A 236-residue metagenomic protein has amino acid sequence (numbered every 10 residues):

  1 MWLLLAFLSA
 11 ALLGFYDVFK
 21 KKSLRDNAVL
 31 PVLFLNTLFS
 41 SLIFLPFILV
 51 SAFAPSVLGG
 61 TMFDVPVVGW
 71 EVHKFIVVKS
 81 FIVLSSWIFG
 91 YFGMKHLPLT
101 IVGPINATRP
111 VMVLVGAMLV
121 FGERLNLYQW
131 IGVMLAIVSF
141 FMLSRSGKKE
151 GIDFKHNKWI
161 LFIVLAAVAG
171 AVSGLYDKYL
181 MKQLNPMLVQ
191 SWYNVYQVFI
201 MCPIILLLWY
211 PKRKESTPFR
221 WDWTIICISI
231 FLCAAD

Functional and structural regions predicted by a protein language model:
M1-A11, V111-A171, K178: Juxtamembrane helix-loop boundary signature in multi-pass membrane transporters
M1-K20, R25-L30, L35-F81, W87-L97 (+2 more regions): Membrane-interface interhelical linkers
M1-W2, V50-G60, W70-E71, G116-Q129 (+1 more regions): Helix-coil boundary and interhelical linker segments in multi-pass alpha-helical membrane proteins
G14-F19, L84-F89, V115, V168-Y179 (+2 more regions): Short helix-kink/termination motifs in transmembrane helices of multi-pass secondary transporters
K22, T100, Y179, M187: Active-site phosphate/pyrophosphate-handling residues
K79-V83, M94-L143, L188-F199: Specific alpha-helical transmembrane segments that line the substrate/conduction pathway and gating interfaces
K158, G170, G174, P186-V189 (+2 more regions): Alpha-helix initiation and capping sites
